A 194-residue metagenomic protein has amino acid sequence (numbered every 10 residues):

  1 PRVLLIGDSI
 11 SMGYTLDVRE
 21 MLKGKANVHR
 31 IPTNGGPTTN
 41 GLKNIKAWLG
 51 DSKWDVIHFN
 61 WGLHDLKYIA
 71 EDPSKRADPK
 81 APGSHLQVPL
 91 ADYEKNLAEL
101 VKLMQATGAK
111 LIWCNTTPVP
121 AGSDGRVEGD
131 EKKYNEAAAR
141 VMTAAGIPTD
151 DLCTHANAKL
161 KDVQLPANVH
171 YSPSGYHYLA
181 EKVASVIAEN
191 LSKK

Functional and structural regions predicted by a protein language model:
P1-L16, P37, H64-L66: Catalytic nucleophile-elbow at a beta strand-turn-alpha helix junction centered on a G-D-S/GDSL motif, marking
E20-N27, T39-K193: Alpha-helical cap/lid subdomain in secreted, periplasmic, or secretory-pathway luminal O-acyl-processing enzymes
R30-P37: Short beta->alpha junction loops
